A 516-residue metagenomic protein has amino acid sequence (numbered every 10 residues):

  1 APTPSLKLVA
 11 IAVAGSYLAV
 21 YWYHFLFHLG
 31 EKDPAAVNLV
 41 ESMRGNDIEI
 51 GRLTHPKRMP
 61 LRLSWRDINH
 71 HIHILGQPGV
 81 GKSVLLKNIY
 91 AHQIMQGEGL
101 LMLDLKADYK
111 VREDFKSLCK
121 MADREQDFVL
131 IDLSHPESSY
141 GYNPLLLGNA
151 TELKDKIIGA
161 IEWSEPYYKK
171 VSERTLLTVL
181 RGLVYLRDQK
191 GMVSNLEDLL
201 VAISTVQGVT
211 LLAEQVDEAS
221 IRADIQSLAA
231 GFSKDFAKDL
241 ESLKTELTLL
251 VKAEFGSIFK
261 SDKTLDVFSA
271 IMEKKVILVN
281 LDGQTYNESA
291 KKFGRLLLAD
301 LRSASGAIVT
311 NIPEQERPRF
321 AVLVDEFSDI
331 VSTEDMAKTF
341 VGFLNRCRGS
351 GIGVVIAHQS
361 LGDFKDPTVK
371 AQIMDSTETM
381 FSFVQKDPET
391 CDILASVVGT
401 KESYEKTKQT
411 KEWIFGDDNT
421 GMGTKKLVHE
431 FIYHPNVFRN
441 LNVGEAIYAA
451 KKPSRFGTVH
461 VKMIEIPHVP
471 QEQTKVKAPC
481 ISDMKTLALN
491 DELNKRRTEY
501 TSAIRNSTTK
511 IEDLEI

Functional and structural regions predicted by a protein language model:
P2-A14: Hydrophobic alpha-helical transmembrane segments
I11-G30: Transmembrane alpha-helices and immediately adjacent membrane-cytoplasm interface residues in multi-pass integral
F27-A36, M43, L53-K57, W65-I352 (+3 more regions): P-loop NTPase motor domains
L105, G283, V384-D387, M463: Short loop or secondary-structure boundary microenvironments that flank and position key functional residues
L146, T151, K234, V341-I447 (+1 more regions): Conserved ATP-driven motor cores of ASCE-family P-loop NTPases powering translocation/secretion/packaging/pilus
V459-V461: A short C-terminal helix-loop "cap" of Rossmann-like NAD(P)-dependent dehydrogenase/epimerase domains
